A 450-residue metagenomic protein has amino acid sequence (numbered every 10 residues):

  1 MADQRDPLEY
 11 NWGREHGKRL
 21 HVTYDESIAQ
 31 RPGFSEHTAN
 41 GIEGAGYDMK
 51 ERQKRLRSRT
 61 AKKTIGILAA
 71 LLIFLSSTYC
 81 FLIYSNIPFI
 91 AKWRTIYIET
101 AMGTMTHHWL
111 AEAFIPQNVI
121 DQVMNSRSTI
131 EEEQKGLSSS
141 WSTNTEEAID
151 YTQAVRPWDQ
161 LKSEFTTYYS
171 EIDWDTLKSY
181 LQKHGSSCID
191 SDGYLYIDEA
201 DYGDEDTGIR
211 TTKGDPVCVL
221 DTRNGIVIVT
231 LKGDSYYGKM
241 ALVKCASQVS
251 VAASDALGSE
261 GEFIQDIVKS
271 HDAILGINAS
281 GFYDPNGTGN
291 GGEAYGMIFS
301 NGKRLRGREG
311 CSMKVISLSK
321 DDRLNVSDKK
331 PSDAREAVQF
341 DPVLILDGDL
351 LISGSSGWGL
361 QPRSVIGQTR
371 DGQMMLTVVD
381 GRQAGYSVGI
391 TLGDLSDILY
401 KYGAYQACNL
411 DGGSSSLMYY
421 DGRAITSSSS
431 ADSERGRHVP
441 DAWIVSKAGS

Functional and structural regions predicted by a protein language model:
A2-S450: Gly/Ser/Thr/Pro-rich low-complexity, intrinsically disordered segments
